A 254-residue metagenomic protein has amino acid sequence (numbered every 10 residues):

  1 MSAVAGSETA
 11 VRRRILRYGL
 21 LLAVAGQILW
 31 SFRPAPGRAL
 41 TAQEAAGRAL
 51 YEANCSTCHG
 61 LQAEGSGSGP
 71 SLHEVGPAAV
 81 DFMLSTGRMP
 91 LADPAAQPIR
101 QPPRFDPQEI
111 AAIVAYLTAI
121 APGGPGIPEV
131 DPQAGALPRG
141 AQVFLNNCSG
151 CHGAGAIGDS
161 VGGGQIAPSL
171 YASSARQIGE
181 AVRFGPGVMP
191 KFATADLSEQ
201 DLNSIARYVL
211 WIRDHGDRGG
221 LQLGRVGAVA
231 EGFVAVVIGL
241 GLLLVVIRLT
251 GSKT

Functional and structural regions predicted by a protein language model:
S2-V4, E8-T9, L249-T254: Transmembrane-helix exit segments and adjacent C-terminal regions of multi-pass membrane proteins
V4-A5, R13-G69, E74-P77, R88-Q101: Cross-kingdom Sec-pathway N-terminal secretion signals
R14-Y18, L22-R33, P102-I127, T194-K253: C-terminal capping alpha-helices of c-type cytochrome domains
T41-T57, A134-G155: Sequence/structural segment immediately N-terminal to covalent heme-attachment motifs in c-type and related
E52, C58-E64, G76-P77, S85 (+3 more regions): Detector for the c-type heme attachment site
A53-N54, Q62, G76, E109 (+4 more regions): Short pre-active-site segment immediately N-terminal to redox-active cysteine/selenocysteine motifs in thiol-based
E64-G65, I120-G135, G150, G155-Q165 (+2 more regions): Inter-heme linker and motif-flanking segments adjacent to c-type heme-binding CXXCH motifs in c-type cytochromes
H73-A121, G164-D217: Extracytoplasmic electron-transfer domains, predominantly the class I c-type cytochrome c fold
